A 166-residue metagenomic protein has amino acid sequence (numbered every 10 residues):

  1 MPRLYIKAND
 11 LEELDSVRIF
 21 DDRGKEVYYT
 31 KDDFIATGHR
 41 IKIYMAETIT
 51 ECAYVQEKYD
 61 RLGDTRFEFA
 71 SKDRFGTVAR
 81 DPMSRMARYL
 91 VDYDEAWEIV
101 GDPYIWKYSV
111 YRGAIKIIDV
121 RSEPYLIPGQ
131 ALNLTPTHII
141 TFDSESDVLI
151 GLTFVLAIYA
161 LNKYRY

Functional and structural regions predicted by a protein language model:
M1-Y166: Intrinsically disordered, low-complexity proline/glycine-rich segments
